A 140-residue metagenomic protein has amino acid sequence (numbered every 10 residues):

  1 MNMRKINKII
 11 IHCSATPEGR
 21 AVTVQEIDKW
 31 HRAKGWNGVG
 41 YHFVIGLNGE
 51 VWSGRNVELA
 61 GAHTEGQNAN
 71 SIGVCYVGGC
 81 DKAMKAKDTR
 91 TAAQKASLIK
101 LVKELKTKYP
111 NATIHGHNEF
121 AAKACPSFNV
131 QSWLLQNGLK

Functional and structural regions predicted by a protein language model:
M1-I10, S14, L47-V51, Q67-N70 (+1 more regions): Basic/polar, cationic surfaces and motifs that engage anionic cell-wall and phosphate/carboxylate ligands
M1-L59: Short, conserved "active-site rim" segments that organize catalytic pockets and cofactor/ligand binding
A60-T64: Flexible, surface-exposed loop/gating regions in the mature catalytic domains of secreted/periplasmic hydrolases
V74: Ligand-binding face of N-terminal immunoglobulin V-set domains in extracellular IgSF glycoproteins
